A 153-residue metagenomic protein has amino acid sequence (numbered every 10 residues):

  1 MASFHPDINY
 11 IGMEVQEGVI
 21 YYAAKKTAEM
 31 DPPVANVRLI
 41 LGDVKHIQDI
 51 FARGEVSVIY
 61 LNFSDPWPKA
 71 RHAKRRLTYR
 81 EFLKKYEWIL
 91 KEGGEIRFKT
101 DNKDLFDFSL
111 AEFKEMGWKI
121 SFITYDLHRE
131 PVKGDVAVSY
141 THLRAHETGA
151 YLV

Functional and structural regions predicted by a protein language model:
N9-Y10: Short beta-strand element of Class I
Q16: Conserved SAM/SAH-binding beta-strand->alpha-helix loop
A23: Conserved SAM-binding loop
T27-R53: S-adenosyl-L-methionine
T78-E92: A short glycine-rich, Lys/Arg-flanked "PGG" loop and its adjoining helix->strand segment in the class I
L83-K84, D107-D126: Conserved Class I S-adenosyl-L-methionine
G93-K99: Conserved beta-strand signature within the Rossmann-like core of class I S-adenosyl-L-methionine
T141-T148: Conserved small/polar residues in nucleotide/adenosyl-binding loops
